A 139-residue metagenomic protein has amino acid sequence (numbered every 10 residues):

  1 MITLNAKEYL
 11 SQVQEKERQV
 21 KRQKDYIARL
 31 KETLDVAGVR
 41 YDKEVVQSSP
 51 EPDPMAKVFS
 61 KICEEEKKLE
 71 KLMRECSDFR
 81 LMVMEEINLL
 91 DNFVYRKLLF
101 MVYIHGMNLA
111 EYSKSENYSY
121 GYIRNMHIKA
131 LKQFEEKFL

Functional and structural regions predicted by a protein language model:
M1-L89, L139: N-terminal interaction/assembly modules
F79, F93-Y95, M126: N-terminal positioning helix adjacent to the helix-turn-helix/winged-helix DNA-binding module
E86, H105, Q133, K137: Mid-sequence acidic-hydrophobic segments that form the walls of catalytic/ligand-binding cavities or oligomerization
L89-L90, N117: Short, conserved sequence motifs enriched in acidic/basic residues, glycine, and aromatics that mark functional "hot
D91-M107: Short amphipathic alpha helix immediately N-terminal
E111-K114: Short alpha-helical "recognition helix" segments of helix-turn-helix
N117-L139: DNA-recognition helix of helix-turn-helix
